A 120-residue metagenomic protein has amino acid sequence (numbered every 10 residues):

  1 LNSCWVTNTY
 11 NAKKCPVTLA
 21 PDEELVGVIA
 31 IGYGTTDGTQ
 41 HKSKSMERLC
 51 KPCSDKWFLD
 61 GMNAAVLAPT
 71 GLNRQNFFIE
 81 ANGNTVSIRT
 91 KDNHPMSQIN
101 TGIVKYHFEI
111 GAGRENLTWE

Functional and structural regions predicted by a protein language model:
L1-E120: Acidic, surface-exposed loops and disordered segments
